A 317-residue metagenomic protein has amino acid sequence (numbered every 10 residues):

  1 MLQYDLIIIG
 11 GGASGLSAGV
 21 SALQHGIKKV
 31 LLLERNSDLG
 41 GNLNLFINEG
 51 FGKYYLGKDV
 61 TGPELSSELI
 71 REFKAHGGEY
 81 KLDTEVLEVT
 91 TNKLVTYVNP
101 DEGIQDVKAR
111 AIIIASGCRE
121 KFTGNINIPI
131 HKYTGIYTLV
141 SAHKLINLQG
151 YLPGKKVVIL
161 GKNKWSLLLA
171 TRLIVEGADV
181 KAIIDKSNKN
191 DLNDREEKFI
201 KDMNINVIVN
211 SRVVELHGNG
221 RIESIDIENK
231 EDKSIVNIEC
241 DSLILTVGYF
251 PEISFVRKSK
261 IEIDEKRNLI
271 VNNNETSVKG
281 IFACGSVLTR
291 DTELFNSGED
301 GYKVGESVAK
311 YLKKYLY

Functional and structural regions predicted by a protein language model:
M1-Y317: Residues forming the flavin
